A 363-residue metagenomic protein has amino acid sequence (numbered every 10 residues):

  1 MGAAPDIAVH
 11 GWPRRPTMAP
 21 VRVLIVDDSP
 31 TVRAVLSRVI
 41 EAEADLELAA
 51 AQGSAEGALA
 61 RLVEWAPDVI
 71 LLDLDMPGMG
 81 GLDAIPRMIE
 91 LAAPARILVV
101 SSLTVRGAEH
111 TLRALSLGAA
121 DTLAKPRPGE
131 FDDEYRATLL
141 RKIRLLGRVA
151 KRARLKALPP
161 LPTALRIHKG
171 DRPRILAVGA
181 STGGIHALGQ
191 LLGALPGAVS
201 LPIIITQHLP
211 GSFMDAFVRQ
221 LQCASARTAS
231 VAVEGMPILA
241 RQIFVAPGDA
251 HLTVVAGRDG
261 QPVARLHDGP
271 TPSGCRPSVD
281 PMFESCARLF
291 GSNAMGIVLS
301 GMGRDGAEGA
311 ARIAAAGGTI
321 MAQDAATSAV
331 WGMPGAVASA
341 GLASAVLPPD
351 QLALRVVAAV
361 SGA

Functional and structural regions predicted by a protein language model:
G2, I7-I25, P30-E41, A51 (+3 more regions): Conserved acid/base catalytic micro-environments in cytosolic active-site loops
